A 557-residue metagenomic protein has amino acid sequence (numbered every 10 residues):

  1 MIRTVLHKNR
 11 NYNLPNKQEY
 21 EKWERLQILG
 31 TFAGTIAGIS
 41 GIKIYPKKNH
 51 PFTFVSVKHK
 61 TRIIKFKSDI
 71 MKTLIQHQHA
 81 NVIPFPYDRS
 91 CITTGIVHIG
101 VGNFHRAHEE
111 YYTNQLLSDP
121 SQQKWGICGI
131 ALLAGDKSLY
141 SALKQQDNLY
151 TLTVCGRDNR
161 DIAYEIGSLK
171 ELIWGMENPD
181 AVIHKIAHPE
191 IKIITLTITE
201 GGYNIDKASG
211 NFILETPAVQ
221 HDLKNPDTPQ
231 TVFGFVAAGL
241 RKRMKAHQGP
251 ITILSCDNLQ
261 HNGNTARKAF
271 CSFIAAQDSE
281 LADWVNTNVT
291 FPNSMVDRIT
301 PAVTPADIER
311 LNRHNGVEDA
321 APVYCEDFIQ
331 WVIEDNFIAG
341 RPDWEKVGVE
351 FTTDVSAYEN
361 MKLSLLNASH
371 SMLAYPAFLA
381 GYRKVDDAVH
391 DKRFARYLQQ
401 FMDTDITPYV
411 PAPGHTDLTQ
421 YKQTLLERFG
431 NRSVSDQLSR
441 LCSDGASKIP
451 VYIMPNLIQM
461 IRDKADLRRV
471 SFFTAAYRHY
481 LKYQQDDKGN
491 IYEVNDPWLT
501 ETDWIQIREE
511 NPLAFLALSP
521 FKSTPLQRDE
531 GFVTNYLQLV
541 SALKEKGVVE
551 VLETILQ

Functional and structural regions predicted by a protein language model:
L6, Y12-L14, L29, P46 (+1 more regions): Short hydrophobic targeting helices and cationic amphipathic motifs that mediate membrane/organellar targeting
L26, I42-I44: Intrinsic disorder/low-complexity segments
G30, G34, G38-G41: Residue-identity detector for glycine
M71-Q557: Substrate/ligand-engaging "lid" and interaction regions
